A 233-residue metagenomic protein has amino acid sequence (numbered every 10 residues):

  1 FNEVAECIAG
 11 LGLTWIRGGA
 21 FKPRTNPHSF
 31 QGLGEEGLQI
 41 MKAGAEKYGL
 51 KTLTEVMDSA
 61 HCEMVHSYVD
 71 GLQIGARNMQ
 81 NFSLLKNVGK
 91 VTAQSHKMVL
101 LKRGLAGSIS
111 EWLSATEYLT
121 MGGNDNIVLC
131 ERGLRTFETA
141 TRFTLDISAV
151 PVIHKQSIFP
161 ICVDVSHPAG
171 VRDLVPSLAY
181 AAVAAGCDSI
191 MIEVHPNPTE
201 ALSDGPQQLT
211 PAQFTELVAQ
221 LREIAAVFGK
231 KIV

Functional and structural regions predicted by a protein language model:
F1-C7, V56-M64, L174-A179: Short, acidic/polar
E3-G19: Catalytic domains of carbohydrate-active enzymes, especially glycoside hydrolases
T14, D70, D188: Receiver (REC) domain switch/active-site residues of two-component response regulators
R17, Q31-L33, G49-H61, D70-L84 (+3 more regions): Catalytic beta/alpha-barrel core
R17-E36, H195-Q208: Glycine-rich, proline-tolerant flexible connector loops at the mouths of alpha/beta enzymes
F30-T54, V88-M98, I147-C162, Q207-K231: Alpha-helix-loop-beta-strand connector modules within alpha/beta enzyme cores
G89-V194: Catalytic alpha/beta core domains of metabolic enzymes, predominantly
G170-V171, V175-V233: C-terminal alpha-helical cap/extension of soluble enzyme domains
